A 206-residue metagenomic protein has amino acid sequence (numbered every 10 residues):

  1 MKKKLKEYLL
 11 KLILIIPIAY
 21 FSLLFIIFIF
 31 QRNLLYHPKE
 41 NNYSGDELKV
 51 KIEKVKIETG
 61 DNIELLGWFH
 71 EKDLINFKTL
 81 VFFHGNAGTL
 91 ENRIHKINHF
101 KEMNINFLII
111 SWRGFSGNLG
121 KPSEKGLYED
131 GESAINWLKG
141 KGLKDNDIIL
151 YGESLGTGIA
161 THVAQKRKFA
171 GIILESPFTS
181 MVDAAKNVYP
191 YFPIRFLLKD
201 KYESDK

Functional and structural regions predicted by a protein language model:
M1-E7: N-terminal Lys/Arg-rich, disordered targeting/topogenic segments
Y8, L12-E58: An N-terminal hydrophobic leader/cap segment in hydrolases
G60-W137, K141, N146, E153 (+2 more regions): Membrane-embedded segments
S111, E175-S176: Alpha/beta-hydrolase-fold catalytic nucleophile elbow
H162-G171: Conserved hydrolase catalytic core segment
T179-Y189: A short beta-to-alpha transition loop/helix N-cap that caps and shapes the active-site region
R195-K206: The feature captures the conserved acid-bearing segment of alpha/beta-hydrolase catalytic domains
